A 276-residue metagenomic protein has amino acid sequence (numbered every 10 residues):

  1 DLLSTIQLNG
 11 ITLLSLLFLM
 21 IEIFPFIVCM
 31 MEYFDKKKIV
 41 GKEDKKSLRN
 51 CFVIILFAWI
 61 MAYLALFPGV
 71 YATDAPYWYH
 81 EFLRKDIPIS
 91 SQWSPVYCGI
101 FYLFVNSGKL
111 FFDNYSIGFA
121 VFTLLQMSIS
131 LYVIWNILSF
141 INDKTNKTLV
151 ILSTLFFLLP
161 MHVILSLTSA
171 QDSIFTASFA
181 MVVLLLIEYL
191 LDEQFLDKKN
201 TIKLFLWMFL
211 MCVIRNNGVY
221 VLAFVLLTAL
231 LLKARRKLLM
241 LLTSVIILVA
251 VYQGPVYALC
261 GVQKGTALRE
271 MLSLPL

Functional and structural regions predicted by a protein language model:
D1, S15-P25, D44-Y71, I246-A258: Transmembrane signal-anchor helices characteristic of membrane glycosylation enzymes that use polyprenol
L3-N9, L64, P95, Y115-T123 (+2 more regions): Aromatic- and kink-enriched transmembrane "portal" helix at the membrane-lumen/periplasm boundary that abuts
T12-L17, P95, G99, K109-Y132: Loop-to-helix entry region of an early transmembrane alpha helix in multi-pass inner-membrane enzymes
P25, V121-K144, M181: Transmembrane-helix motifs of polytopic, lipid-linked glycan transferases
L66-H80, I87-F104, G108, F112-I117: Extracytoplasmic catalytic/substrate-binding loops of multi-pass membrane glycan-assembly enzymes
A72-T73, W78, L239-L276: Juxtamembrane membrane-water interface segments immediately following transmembrane helices in multi-pass
L83, I174-D192, K203-L204, M208 (+1 more regions): Specific aromatic-rich, kink-prone transmembrane helix
N200-R215, L226-L230, V245-Y252: Membrane-interface alpha helices of multi-pass inner-membrane proteins
